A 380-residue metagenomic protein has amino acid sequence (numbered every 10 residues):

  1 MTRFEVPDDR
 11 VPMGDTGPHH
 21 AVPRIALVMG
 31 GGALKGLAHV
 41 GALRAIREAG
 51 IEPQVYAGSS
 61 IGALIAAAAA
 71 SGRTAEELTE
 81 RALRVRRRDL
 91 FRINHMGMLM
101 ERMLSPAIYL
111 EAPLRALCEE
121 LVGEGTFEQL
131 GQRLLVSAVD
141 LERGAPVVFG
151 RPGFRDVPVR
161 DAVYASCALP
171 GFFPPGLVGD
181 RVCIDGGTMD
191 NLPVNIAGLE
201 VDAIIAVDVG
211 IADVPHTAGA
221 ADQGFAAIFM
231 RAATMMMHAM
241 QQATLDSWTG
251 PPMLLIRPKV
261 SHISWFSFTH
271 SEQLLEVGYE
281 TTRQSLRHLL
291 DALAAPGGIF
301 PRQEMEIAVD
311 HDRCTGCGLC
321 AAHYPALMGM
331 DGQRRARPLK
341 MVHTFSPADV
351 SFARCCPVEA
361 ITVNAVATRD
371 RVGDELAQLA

Functional and structural regions predicted by a protein language model:
M1-S59, A67-A322, A360-V363, A380: Patatin-like phospholipase
L319-Q333, S351-T368: Iron-sulfur cluster-binding cysteine motifs and their immediate structural context in ferredoxin-like electron-transfer
Q333-A348: Ferredoxin-type iron-sulfur electron-transfer modules in oxidoreductases and energy-metabolism complexes
D349-V350, V366-L379: Replace "small metal-dependent catalytic modules" with "small catalytic or cofactor-binding modules
